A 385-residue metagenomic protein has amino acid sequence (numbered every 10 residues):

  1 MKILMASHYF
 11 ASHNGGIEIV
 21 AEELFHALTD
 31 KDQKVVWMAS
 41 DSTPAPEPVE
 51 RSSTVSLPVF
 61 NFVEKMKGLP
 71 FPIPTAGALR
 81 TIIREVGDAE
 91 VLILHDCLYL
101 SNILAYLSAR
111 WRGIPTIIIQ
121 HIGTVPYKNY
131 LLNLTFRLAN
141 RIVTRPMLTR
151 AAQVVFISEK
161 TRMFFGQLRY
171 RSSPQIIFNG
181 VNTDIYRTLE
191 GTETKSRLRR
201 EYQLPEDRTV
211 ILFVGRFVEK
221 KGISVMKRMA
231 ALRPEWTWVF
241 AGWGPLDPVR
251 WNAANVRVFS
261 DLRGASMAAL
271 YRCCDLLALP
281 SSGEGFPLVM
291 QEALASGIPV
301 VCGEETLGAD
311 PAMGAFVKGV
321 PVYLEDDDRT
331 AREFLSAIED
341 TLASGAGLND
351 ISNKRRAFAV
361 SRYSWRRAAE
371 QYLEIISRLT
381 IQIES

Functional and structural regions predicted by a protein language model:
M5-H13, H26-P72, G166: N-terminal strand-loop element at the rim of the active site of nucleotide-sugar-dependent glycosyltransferases
V86, L148, A269-C274: Short alpha-helical donor nucleotide-sugar binding micro-motif in glycosyltransferases
P115, T124-P146: Nucleotide-sugar donor phosphate/pyrophosphate-binding loop at the beta->alpha transition of glycosyltransferases
K160, G180: Carbohydrate-associated surface elements
D247-A265: Nucleotide-activated donor-binding/catalytic signature segment of Leloir-type glycosyltransferases, i.e., the conserved
G264, A309-D340: Change "using UDP/GDP/dTDP sugars" to "using nucleotide sugars
S282: Aromatic "clamp/platform" in nucleotide-sugar-dependent glycosyltransferases that forms part of the donor/acceptor
P299-A309: Short hydrophobic beta-strand element within catalytic cores of glycosyltransferases and related nucleotide-activated
